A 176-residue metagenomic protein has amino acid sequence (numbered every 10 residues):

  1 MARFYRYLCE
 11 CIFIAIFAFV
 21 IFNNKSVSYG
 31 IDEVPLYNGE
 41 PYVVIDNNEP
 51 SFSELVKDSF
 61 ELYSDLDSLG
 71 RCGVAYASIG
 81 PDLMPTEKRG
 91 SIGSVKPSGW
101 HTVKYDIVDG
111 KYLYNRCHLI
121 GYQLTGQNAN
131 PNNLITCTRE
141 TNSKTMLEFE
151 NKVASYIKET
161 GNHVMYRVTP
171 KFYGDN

Functional and structural regions predicted by a protein language model:
M1-F13: N-terminal Sec-pathway targeting helices
I14-K25: Hydrophobic alpha-helical membrane-insertion segments, chiefly the h-region of N-terminal signal peptides
N24-F60: N-terminal, intrinsically disordered, polar/charged segments of Gram-positive cell-envelope systems that serve as
N48, F52-N176: Domain-level detector of nuclease and nuclease-like folds in predominantly extracellular/periplasmic contexts
